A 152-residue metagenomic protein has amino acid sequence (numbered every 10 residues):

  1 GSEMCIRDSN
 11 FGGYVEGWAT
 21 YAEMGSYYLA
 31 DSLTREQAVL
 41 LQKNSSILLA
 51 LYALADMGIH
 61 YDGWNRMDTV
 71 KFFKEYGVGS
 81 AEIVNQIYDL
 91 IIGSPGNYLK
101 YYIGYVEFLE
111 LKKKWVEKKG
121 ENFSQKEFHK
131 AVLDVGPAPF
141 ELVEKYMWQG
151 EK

Functional and structural regions predicted by a protein language model:
G1-I6: Short, small-residue-biased leader/transition segments that mark boundaries at the very start of proteins
R7-F11, L40-S46, A131: Alpha-helical scaffold segments that form or flank carboxylate-/histidine-based iron centers
R7-W18, P95-Y101: Active-site metal-coordination segments of metallo-dependent hydrolases
G12-Y28, Y105: An active-site-proximal "capping" alpha-helix that borders the catalytic cofactor pocket
G17, S46-A50, V106: Generic recognition of short, well-ordered alpha-helical interface segments
M24-I92: Long, amphipathic alpha-helical stalk/connector segments used for oligomerization, subunit docking, or mechanical
G77-K152: C-terminal, non-catalytic "cap/extension" segments appended to globular domains
